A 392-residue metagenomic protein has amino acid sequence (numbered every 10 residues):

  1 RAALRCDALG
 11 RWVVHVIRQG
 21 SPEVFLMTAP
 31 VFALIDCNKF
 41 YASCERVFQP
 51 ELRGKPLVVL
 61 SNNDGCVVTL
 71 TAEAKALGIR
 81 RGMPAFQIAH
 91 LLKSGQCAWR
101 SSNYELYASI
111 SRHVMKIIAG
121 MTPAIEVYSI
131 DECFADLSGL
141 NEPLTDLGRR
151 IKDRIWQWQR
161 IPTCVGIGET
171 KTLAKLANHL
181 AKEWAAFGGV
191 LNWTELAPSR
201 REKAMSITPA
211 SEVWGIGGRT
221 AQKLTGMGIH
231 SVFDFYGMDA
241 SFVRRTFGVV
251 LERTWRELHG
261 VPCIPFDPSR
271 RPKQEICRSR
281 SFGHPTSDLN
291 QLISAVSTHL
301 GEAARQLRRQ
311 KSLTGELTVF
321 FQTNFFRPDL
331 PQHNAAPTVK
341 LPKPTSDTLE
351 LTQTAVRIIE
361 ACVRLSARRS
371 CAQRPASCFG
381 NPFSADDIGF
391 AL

Functional and structural regions predicted by a protein language model:
A2-A3, A8, V363-D386, A391: Acidic, proline/serine/threonine- and glycine-rich low-complexity intrinsically disordered segments
R5-R256, P265, R305, N381-P382: Gly/Gly-Pro- and Ser/Thr-rich, intrinsically disordered tail segments characteristic of DNA damage-repair and tolerance
L34, E212, T220-A367, S384-G389: DNA-contacting surface of Y-family translesion DNA polymerases
P56, Q96, K273, E316 (+1 more regions): A residue-level signal for beta-strand positions that form part of recognition/binding surfaces within mature
A124, A391-L392: An exposure/low-complexity boundary signal
D136-S138, Q322, P342, S377: Solvent-exposed residues in well-ordered beta-strands and their adjoining turns, especially edge/terminal strands
T163, I167, G315-F321, C371-A372: A short glycine-rich, hydrophobically flanked beta-strand micro-motif that places a catalytic Asp/Glu for divalent metal
